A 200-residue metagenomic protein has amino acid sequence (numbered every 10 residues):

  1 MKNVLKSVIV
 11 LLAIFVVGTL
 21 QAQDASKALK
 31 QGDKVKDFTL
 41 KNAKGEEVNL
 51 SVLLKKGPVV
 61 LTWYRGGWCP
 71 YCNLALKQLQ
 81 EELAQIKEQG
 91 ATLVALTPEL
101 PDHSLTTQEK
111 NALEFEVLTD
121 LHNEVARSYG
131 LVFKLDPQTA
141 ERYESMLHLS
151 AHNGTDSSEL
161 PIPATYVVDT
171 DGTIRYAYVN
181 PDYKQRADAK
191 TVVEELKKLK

Functional and structural regions predicted by a protein language model:
M1-I9: Bacterial N-terminal signal peptides that target proteins for export
V8-T19: Bacterial N-terminal signal peptides
G18-D37: N-proximal helix/coil linker or "cap" segments that precede and/or mark the start of modular domains
T39-V59: A short beta-strand-turn-helix
V52-A75: Short active-site neighborhood of thiol/selenol oxidoreductases, capturing the structured segment around
L74-G130: Structural microenvironment flanking redox-active thiols in thiol-disulfide oxidoreductases
D120-K184: Thiol/selenol-based redox catalytic cores and closely related redox-interacting motifs
Y183-K198: A short, polar/charged loop-to-alpha-helix boundary motif
